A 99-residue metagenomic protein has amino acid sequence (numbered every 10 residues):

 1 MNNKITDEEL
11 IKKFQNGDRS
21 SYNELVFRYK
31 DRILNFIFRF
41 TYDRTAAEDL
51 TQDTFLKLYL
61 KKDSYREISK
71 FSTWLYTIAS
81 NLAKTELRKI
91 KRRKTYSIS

Functional and structural regions predicted by a protein language model:
M1-K4, K13, Y42, T95-S99: C-terminal edge and immediately downstream basic/flexible tail or linker adjoining helix-turn-helix-like DNA-binding
M1-R32: N-terminal module of bacterial RNA polymerase sigma factors
Q15-E24, L34-D53: Short, charged helix-capping/linker segments at alpha-helix termini
V26-F27, F38, S72, R88: Basic, alpha-helical helix-turn-helix
N35, D49-L56, L60, S69-N81: Structural recognition of an alpha-helix C-terminal capping motif at a helix-to-coil junction
S64-R66, T77-S97: Arg/Lys-rich amphipathic alpha helix in sigma70-family domain 2
